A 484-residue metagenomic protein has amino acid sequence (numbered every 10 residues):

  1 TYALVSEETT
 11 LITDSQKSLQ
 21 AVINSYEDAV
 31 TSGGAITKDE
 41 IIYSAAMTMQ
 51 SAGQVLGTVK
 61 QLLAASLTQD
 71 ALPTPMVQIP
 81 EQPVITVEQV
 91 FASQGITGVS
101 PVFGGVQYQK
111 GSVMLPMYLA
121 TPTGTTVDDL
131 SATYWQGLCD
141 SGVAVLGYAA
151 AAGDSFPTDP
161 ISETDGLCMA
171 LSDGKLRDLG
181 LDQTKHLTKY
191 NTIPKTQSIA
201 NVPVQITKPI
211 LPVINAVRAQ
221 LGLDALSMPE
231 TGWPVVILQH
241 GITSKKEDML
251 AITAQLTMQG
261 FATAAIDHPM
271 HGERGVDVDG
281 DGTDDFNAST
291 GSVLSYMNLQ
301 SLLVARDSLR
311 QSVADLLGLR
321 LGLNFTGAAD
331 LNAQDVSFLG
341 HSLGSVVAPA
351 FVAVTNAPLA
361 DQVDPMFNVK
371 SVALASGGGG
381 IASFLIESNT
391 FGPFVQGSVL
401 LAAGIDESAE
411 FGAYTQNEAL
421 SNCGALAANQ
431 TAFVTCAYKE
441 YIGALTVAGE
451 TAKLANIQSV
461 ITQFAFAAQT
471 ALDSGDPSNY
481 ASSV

Functional and structural regions predicted by a protein language model:
T1-V5, T58-Q61, T121-T126, A216-A219 (+5 more regions): Short, solvent-exposed loop/turn and secondary-structure capping segments
Y2-L223, M228, A262: Short conserved active-site loop signatures built around small residues
A46-T48, V235-L238, A262-I266, S337-L339 (+1 more regions): Structural recognition of the beta-strand scaffold that forms the well-ordered cores of secreted hydrolase catalytic
G137, S155, G166, G280-F286 (+1 more regions): Acidic, glycine-anchored loop motifs typical of Ca2+
L167-P194, S198-N201, R218-R320: Cap/lid segment of the alpha/beta-hydrolase catalytic domain
V213, I242-E247, M270-G275, T326 (+4 more regions): Flexible loop/turn segments at secondary-structure boundaries
N332-I386: Primarily recognizes the serine-hydrolase "nucleophile elbow" in alpha/beta-hydrolase and SGNH/GDSL folds
P365-M366, K370-S371, S376-V484: The feature captures the conserved acid-bearing segment of alpha/beta-hydrolase catalytic domains
